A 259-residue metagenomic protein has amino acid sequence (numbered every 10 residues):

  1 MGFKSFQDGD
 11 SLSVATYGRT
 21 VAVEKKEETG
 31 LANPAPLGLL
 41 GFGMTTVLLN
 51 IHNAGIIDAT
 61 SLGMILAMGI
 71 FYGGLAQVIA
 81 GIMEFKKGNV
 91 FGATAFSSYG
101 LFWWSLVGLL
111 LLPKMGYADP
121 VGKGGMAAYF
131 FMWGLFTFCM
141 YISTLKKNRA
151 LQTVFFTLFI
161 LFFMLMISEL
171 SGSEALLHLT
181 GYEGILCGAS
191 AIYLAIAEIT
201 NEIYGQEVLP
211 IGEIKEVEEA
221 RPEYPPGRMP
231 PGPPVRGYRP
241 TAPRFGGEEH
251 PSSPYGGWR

Functional and structural regions predicted by a protein language model:
G2-A80, E84, R239-G257: N-terminal topogenic module of multi-pass integral membrane proteins
H52, I79-M83, S105-D119, F136-S143: Membrane-helix exit/interface motif
A59-Y72, P120-M132, V154-F155, Y182-I185: Structural signature of hydrophobic alpha-helical transmembrane segments
T60, L112-G125, L170-L179, G205-P210: Juxtamembrane/interface segments of multi-pass membrane proteins
V78-W103: Hydrophobic/aromatic-rich structural module bridging two neighboring secondary-structure elements via a short loop
M83-F91, I142-T153: Membrane-helix interface "capping/anchor" motifs
A128-C139, R149-A197: Alpha-helical membrane segments in multi-pass integral membrane proteins
Y204-R228: Short, highly charged, low-complexity non-transmembrane loops/tails of multi-pass membrane proteins
